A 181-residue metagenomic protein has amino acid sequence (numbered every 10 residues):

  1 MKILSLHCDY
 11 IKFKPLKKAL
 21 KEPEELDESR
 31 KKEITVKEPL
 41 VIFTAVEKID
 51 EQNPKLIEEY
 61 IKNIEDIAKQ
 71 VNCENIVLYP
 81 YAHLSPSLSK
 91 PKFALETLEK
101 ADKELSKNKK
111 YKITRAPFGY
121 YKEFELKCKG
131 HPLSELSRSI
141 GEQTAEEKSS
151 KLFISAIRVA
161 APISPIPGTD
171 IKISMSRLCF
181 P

Functional and structural regions predicted by a protein language model:
M1-K17, D27-K32, V36-D50, K55 (+6 more regions): Auxiliary tRNA-acceptor-end handling modules of aminoacyl-tRNA synthetases
L20-E24: Acidic/histidine-rich
E25-S29, Q70-V71: Short amphipathic beta-strand starts and helix->beta connectors
E59-E74: An N-terminal amphipathic alpha-helical segment
P162-S164: Ser/Thr/Pro/Gly-rich low-complexity, intrinsically disordered segments
